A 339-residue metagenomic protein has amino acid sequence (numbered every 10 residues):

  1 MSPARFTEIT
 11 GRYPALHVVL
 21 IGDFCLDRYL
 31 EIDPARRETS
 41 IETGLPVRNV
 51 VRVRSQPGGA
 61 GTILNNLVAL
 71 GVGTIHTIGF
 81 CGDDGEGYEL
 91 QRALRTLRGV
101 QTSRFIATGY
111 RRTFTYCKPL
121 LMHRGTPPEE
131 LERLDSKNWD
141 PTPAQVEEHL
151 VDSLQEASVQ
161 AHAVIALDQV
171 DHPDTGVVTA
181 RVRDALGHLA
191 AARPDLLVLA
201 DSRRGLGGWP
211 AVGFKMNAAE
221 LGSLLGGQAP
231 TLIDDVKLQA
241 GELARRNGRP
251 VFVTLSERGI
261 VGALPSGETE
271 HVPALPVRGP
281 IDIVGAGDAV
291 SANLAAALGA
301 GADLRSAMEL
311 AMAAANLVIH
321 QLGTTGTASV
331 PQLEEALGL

Functional and structural regions predicted by a protein language model:
Y13, S158, G207-W209: A short, aliphatic-rich alpha-helical micro-motif
A15-V18, L26-A166, Q332-L339: Conserved N-terminal subdomain of the carbohydrate kinase-like
V19-I21, R133, H162-L167, L199 (+2 more regions): Structural motif
F24, Q169, A289: Active-site metal-binding loops of divalent metal-dependent hydrolases
R28-Y29, L224, A263, V318 (+1 more regions): Residues that scaffold the ATP/ADP-binding catalytic core of kinase and kinase-like folds
R36-G44, A211-A219, G259-G287, A336-L337: Flexible glycine/proline-rich, aromatic-decorated loop/lid segments
D171-T269: Conserved phosphate/ATP/ADP-binding segment of small-molecule kinases
G241, R246-N247, L275-A336: Conserved post-catalytic alpha-helical subdomain immediately downstream of the catalytic base and nucleotide-binding
